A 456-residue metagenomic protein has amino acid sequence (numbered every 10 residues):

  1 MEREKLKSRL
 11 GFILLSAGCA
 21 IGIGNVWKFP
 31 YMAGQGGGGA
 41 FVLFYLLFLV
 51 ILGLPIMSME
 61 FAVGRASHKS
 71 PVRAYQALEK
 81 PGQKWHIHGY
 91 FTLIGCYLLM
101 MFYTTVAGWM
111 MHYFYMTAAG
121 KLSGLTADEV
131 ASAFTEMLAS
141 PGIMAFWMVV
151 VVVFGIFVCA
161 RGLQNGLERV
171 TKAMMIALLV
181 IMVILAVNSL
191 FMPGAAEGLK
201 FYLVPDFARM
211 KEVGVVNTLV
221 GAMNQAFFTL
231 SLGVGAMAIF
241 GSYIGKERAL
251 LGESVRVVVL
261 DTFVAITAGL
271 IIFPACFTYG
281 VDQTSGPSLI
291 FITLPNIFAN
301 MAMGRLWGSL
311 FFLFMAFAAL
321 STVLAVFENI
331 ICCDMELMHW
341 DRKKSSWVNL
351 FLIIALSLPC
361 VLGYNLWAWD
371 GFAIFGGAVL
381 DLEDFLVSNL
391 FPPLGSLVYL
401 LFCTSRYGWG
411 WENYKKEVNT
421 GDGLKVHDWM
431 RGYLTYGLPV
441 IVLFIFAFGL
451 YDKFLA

Functional and structural regions predicted by a protein language model:
M1-W27, I56-F61, R65-L78, G82-I87 (+2 more regions): Membrane-interface "cap" regions at the ends of multi-pass membrane proteins
E2-L6, E168, K172-L320, L324 (+2 more regions): Membrane-embedded translocation segments of transport machinery
R3, R73, A107-A139, Y243-E247 (+6 more regions): Helix-loop-helix connectors at the membrane interface of multi-pass transporters/channels
R3-E4, M32-G36, A66-F91, T104-Q164 (+5 more regions): Inter-helical loop and helix-membrane interface segments of multi-pass membrane transporters/permeases
K5, G11-I13, C19, A145-F146 (+5 more regions): Loop-to-transmembrane helix boundary motifs in multi-pass membrane proteins
K5-S16, F41-F44, K84-Y97, A145-V151 (+6 more regions): Select transmembrane alpha-helical segments in multipass membrane proteins
G11-F48, G235-G241, L251-V255, V259-L260: Transmembrane helix-boundary motif of multi-pass solute transporters/channels
H88-F91, M338-L350, L382-V442: C-terminal membrane-solvent junction of multi-pass transporters and transport-like membrane proteins
